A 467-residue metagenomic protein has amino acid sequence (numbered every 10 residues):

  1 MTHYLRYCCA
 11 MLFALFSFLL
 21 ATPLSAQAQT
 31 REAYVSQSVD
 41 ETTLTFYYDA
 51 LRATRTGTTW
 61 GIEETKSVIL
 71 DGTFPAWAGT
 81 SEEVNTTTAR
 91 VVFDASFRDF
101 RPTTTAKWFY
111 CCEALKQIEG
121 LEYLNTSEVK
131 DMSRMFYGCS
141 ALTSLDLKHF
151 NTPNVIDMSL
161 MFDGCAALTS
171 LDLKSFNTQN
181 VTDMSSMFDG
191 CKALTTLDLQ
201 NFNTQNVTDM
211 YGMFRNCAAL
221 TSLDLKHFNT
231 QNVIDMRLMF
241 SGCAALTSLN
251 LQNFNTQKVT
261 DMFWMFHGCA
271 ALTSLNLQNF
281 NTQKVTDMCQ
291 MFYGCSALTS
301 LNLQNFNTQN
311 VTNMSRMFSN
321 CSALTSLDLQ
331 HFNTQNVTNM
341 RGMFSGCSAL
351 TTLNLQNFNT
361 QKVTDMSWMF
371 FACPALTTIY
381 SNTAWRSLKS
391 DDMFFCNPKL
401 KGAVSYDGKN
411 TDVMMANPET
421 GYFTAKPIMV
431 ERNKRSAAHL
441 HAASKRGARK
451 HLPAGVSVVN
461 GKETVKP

Functional and structural regions predicted by a protein language model:
M1, F18, N397: Phosphate/oxyanion-binding loops and surfaces in catalytic or ligand/nucleic-acid-binding neighborhoods
M1-Y7: N-terminal secretory signal peptides that target proteins for export/translocation
H3, A28, M429-R432: Intrinsically disordered, low-complexity regions enriched in serine, threonine, proline and polar/charged residues
C8-C9, C289: Cysteine-centered motifs
C9-T22: Bacterial N-terminal signal peptides
Q27-P427: Negatively charged
I428-P467: C-terminal outer-membrane/trafficking sorting elements
